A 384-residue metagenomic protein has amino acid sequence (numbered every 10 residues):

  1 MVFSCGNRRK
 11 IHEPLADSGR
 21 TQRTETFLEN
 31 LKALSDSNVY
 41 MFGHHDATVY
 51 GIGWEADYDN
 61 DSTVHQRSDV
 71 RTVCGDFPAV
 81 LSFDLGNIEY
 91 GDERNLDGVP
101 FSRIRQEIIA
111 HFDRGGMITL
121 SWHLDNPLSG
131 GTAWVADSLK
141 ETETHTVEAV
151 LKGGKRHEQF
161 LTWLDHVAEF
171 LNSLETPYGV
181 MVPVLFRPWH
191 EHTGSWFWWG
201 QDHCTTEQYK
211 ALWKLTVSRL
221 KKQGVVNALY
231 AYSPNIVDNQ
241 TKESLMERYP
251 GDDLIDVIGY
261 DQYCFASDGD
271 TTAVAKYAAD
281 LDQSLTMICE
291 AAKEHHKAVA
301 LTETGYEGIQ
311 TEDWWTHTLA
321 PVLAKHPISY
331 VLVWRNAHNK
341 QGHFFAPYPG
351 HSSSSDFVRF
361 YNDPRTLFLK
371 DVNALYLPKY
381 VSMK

Functional and structural regions predicted by a protein language model:
V2-S4: C-terminal motif of bacterial Sec signal peptides marking the signal peptidase cleavage site
R8-G86, G91-G98, F368-K384: N-terminal module-boundary/linker segments of secreted carbohydrate-active enzymes
F27, D61-V70, S102-R105, V167-F170 (+3 more regions): Alpha-helical scaffolding within the catalytic cores of extracellular/periplasmic polymer-degrading hydrolases
D36-A47, K297-K384: Substrate-binding cleft of secreted/luminal carbohydrate-active enzymes
F42-H45, P183-W189, W213-E243, H296-I309 (+1 more regions): Aromatic-lined carbohydrate-recognition surfaces of secreted/lumenal glycan-active proteins
T48-T63, I88-S102, N235-E243, Y263-L281 (+2 more regions): Acidic-and-aromatic substrate-binding clefts and catalytic sites of carbohydrate-active enzymes
L81-F83, L245-A275, W334-N336: Aromatic- and acid-rich polysaccharide-binding/catalytic face of secreted or lumenal carbohydrate-active enzymes
G86, Y90-V226: Substrate-binding cleft of extracellular glycoside hydrolase catalytic domains
